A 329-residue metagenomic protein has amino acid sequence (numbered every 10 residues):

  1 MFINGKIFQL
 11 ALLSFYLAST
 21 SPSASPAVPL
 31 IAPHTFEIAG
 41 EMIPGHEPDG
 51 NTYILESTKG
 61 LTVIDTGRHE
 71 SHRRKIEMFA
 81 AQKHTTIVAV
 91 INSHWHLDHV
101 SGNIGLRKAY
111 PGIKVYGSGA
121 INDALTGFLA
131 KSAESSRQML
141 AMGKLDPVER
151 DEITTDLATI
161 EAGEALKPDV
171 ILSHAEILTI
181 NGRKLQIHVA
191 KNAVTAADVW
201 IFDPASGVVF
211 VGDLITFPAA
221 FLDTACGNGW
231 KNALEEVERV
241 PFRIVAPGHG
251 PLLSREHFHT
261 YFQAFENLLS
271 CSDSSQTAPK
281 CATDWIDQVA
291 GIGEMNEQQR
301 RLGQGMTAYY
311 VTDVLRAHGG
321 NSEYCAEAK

Functional and structural regions predicted by a protein language model:
M1-L10: Bacterial N-terminal signal peptides that target proteins for export
Q9-S19: Bacterial N-terminal signal peptides
S25, P29-I31, T126, A130-V189 (+2 more regions): Metallo-beta-lactamase
V28-Q82, V199-D213: Conserved beta-strand hairpin/beta-sheet module of binuclear metal-dependent hydrolase folds, prominently
H34, L55, D65, H94 (+7 more regions): Divalent metal-coordination and catalytic microenvironments
K59-G60, S71-G117, E238-R243: Active-site metal-binding motif and surrounding structural segment of the metallo-beta-lactamase
L61-T62, R68-E70, I177, K184-F262 (+1 more regions): Metallo-beta-lactamase
E152, E238-I244, L252-K329: Accessory terminal helices/loops
